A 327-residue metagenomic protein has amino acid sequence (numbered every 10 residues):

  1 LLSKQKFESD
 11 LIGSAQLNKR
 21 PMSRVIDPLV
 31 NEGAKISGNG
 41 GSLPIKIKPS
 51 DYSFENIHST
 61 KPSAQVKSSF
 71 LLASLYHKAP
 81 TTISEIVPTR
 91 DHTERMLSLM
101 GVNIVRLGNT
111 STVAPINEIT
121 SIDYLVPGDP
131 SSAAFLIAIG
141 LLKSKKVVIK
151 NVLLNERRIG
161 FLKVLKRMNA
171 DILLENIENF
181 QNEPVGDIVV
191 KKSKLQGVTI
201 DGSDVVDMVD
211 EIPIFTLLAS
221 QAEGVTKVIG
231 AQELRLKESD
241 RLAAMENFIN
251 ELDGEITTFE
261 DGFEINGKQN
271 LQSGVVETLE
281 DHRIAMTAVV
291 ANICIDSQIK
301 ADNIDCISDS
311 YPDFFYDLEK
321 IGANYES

Functional and structural regions predicted by a protein language model:
L1-S327: Structural preference for solvent-exposed beta-strand-turn elements and adjacent flexible terminal/loop segments within
